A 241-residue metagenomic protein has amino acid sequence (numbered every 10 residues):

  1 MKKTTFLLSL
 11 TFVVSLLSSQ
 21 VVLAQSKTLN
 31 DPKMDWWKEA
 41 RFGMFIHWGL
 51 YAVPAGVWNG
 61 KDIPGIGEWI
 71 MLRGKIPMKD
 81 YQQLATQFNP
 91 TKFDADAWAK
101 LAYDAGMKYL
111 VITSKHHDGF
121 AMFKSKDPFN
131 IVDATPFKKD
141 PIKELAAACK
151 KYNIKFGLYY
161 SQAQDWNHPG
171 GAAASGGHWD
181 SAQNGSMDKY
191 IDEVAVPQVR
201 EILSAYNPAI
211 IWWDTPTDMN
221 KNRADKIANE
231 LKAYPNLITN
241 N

Functional and structural regions predicted by a protein language model:
M1-S26: Bacterial Sec-dependent N-terminal signal peptides
Q25-N241: Mature catalytic domains of secreted/periplasmic carbohydrate-active enzymes
